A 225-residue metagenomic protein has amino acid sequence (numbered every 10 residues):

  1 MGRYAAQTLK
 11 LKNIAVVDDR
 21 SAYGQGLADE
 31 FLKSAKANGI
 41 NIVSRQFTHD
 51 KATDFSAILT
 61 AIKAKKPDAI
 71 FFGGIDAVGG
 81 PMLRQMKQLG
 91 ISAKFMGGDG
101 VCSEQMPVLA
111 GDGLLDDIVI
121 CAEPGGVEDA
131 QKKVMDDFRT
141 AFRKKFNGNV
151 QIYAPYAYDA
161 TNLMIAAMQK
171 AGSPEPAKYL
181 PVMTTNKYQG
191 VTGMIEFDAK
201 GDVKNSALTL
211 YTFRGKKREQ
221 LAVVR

Functional and structural regions predicted by a protein language model:
M1-R225: Extracytosolic ligand-binding ectodomains
